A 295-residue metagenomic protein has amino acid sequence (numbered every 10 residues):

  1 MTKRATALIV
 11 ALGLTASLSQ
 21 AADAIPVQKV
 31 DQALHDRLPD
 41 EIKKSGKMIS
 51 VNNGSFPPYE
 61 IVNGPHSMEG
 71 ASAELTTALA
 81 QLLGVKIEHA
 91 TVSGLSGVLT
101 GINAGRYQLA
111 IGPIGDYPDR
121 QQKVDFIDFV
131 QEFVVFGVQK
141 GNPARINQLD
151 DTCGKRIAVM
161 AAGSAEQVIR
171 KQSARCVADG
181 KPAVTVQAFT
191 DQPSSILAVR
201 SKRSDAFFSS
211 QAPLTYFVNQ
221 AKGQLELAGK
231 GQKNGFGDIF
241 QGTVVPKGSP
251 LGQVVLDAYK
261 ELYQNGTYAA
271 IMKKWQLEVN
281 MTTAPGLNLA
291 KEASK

Functional and structural regions predicted by a protein language model:
A22-A33, A73-L82, N142, D150 (+3 more regions): Extended ligand-binding regions for polar small-molecule ligands
D23-A33, R37-L38, S164-K181, E226-L227 (+1 more regions): Ligand-binding clefts/hinges and TM-proximal coupling segments of bilobed small-molecule sensing domains
A24-G112, K274: Extracytoplasmic small-molecule ligand-binding "clamshell" domains of the periplasmic binding protein/Venus flytrap
G54, Q131-V138, N219-D257, L277-K295: Periplasmic-binding protein-like
S55-P57, H66-Q81, I114, F133-D191 (+1 more regions): Bilobed "Venus flytrap"/periplasmic-binding protein-like clamshell domains and structurally analogous long
H89-T100, A144, T185-L197: Short helix-initiation/N-cap motifs at beta->coil->alpha
S96, I114-Q121, V168-V177, S201 (+1 more regions): A ligand-binding cleft/hinge motif common to bilobed small-molecule-binding domains
L99-P113, R120-F133: Short beta-strand-centered segments that line the small-molecule binding cleft or hinge of alpha/beta clamshell
